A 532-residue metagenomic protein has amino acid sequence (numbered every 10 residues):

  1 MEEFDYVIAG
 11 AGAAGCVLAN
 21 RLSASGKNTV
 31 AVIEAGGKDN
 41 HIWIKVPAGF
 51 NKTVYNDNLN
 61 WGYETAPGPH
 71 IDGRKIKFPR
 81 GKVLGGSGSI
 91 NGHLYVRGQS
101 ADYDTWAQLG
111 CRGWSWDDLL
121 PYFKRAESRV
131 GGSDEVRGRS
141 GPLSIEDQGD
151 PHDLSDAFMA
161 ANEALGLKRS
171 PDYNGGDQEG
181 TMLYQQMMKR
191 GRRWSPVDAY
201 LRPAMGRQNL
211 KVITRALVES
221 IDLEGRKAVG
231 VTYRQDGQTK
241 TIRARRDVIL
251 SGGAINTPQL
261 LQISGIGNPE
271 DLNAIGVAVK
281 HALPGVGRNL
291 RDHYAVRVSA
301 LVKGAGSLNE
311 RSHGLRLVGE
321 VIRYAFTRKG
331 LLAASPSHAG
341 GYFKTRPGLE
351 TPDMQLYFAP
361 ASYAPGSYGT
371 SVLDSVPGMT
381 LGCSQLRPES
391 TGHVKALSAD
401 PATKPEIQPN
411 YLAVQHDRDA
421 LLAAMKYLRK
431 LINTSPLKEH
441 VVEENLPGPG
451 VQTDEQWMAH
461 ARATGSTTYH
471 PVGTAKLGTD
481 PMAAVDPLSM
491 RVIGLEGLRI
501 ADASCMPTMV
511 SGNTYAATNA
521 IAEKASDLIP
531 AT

Functional and structural regions predicted by a protein language model:
M1-T532: N-terminal redox-cofactor-binding region of secreted/periplasmic oxidoreductases
